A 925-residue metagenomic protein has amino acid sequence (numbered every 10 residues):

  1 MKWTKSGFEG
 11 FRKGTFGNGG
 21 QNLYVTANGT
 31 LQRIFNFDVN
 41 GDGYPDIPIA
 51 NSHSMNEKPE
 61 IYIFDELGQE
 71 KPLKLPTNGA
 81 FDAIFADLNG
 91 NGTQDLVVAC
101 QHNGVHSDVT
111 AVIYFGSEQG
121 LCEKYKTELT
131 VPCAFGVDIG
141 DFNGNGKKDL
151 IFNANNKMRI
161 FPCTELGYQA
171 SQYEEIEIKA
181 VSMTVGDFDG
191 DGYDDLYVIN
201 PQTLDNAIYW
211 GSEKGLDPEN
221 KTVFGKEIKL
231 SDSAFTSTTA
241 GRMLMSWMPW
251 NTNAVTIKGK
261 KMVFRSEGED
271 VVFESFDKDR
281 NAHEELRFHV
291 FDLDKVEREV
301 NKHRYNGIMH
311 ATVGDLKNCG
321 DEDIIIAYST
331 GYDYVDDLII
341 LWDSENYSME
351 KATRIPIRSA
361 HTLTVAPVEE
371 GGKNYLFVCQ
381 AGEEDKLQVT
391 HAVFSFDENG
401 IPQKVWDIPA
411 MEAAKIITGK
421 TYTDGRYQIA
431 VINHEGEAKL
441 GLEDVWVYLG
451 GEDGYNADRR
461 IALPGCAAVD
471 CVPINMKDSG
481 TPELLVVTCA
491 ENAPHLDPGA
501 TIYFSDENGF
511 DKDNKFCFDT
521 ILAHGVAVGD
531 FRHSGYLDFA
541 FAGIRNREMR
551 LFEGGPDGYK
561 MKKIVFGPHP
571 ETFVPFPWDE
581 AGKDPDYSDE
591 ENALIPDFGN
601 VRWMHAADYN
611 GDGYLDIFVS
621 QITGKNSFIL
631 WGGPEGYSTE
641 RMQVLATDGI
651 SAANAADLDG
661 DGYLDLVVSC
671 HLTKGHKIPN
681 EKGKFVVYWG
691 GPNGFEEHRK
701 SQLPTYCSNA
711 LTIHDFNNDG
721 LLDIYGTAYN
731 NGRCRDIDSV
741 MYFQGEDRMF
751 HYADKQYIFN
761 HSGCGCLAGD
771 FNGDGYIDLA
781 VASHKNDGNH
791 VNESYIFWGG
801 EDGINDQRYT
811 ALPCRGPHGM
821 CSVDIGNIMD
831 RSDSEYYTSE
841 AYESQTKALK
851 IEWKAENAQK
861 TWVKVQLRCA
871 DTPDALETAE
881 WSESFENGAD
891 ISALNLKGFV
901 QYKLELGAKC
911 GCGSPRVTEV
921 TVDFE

Functional and structural regions predicted by a protein language model:
M1-G29, E60-N78, F115-P132, F161-K179 (+13 more regions): Blade-edge motifs of beta-propeller repeat domains
K2-N22, K563, P570, D787-V791 (+2 more regions): Beta-strand-rich ligand- or partner-binding modules with a strong bias toward extracellular/periplasmic carbohydrate
L23-Y44, I49: Beta-strand-rich domains and repeat architectures in extracellular enzymes and scaffolds, especially beta-propellers
T30-V39, F81-L88, A134-F142, V181-F188 (+14 more regions): Beta-propeller blade termini
G41-A50, G90-A99, G144-N153, G190-I199 (+10 more regions): Acidic/hydrophobic-patterned starts of short beta strands in beta-sheet-rich repeat architectures
S52-N56, H102-V105, K157, Q202-L204 (+10 more regions): Short glycine/acidic-enriched loop and turn motifs that connect beta-strands
K58, D108-T110, T203-D205, V335-D337 (+8 more regions): A detector of repeated loop/turn-to-beta-strand junctions in beta-rich toroidal repeat architectures
F135-F142, I151-N156, K179-F188, D194-Q202 (+12 more regions): Solenoidal tandem-repeat scaffolds enriched in leucines and small polar residues
